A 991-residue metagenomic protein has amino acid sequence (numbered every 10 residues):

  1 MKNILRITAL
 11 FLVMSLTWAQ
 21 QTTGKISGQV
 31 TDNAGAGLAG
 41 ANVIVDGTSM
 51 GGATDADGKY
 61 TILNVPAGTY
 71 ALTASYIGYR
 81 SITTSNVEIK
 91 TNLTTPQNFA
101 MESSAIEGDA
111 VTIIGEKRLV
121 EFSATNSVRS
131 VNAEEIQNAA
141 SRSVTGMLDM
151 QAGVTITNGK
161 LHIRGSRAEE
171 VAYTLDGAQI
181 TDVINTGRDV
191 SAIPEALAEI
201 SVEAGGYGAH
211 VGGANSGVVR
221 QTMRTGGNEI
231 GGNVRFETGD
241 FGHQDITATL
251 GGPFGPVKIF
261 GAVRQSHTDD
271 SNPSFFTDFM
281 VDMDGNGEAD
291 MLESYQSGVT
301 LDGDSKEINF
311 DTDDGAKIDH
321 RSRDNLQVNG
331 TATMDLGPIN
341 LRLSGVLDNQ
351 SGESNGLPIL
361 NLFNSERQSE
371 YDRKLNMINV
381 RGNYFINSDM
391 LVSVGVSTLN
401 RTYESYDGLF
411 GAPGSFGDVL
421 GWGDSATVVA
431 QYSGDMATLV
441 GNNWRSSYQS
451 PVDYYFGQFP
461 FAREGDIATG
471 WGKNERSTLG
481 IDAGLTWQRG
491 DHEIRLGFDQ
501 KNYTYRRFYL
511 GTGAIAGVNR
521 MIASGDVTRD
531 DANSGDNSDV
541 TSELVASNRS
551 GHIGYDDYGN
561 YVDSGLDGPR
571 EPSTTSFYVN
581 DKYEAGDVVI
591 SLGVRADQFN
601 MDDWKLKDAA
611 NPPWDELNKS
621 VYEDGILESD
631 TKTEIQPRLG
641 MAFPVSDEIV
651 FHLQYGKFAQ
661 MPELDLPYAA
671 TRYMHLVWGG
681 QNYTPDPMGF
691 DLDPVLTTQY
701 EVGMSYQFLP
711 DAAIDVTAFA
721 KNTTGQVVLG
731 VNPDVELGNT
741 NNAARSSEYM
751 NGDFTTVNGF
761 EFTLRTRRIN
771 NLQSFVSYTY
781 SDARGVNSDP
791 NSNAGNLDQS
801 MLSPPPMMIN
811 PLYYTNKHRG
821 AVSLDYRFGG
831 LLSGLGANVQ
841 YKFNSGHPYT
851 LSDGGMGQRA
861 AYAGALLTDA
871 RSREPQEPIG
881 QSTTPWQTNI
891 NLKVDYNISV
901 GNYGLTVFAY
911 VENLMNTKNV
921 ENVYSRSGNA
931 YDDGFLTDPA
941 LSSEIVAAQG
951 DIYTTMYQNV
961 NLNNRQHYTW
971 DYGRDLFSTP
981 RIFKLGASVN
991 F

Functional and structural regions predicted by a protein language model:
W18-A110, I114: Periplasm-facing N-terminal accessory domains of Gram-negative outer-membrane beta-barrel systems
R80, S85-Q97, D109-G208, V218 (+3 more regions): Periplasmic N-terminal accessory/gating domains of Gram-negative outer-membrane beta-barrel systems
G115, V234-T238, G261-H267, L343-N349 (+10 more regions): Transmembrane beta-barrel strands of outer-membrane/channel proteins
G242-G352, E370-S393: Transmembrane beta-barrel wall of Gram-negative outer-membrane proteins
S274, L831-A870, P885-N889, N897-F991: C-terminal beta-signal and adjacent terminal beta-strands/loops of Gram-negative outer-membrane beta-barrel proteins
G315, D319, D466-A468, E493-E648 (+3 more regions): Signature of Gram-negative outer-membrane beta-barrel scaffolds
S393, V650-H652, G656, P662 (+2 more regions): Membrane-embedded beta-barrel scaffold of Gram-negative outer-membrane proteins
F719-N722, L729-G730, D734-L851: Gram-negative outer-membrane beta-barrel transporters
